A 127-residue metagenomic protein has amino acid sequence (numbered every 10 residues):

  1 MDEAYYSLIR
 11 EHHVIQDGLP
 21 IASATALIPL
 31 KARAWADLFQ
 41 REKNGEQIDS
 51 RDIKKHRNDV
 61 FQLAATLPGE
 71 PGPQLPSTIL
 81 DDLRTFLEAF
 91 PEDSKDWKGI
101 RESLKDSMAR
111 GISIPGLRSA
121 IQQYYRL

Functional and structural regions predicted by a protein language model:
M1-L127: Compositionally biased terminal segments of proteins
